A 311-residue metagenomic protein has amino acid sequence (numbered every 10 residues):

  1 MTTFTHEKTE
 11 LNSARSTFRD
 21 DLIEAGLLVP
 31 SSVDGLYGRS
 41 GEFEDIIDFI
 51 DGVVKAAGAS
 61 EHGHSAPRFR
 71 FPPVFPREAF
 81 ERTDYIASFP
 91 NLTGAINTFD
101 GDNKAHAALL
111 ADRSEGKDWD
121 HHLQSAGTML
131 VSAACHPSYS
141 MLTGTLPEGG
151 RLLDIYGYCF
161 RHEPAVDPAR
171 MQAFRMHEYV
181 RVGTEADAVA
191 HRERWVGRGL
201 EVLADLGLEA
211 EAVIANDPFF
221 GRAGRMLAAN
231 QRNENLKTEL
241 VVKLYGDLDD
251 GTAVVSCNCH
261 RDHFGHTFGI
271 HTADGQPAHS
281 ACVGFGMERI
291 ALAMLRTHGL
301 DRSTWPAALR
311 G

Functional and structural regions predicted by a protein language model:
T2-G311: TRNA-recognition modules of translation machinery and tRNA-sensing kinases, especially anticodon-binding
